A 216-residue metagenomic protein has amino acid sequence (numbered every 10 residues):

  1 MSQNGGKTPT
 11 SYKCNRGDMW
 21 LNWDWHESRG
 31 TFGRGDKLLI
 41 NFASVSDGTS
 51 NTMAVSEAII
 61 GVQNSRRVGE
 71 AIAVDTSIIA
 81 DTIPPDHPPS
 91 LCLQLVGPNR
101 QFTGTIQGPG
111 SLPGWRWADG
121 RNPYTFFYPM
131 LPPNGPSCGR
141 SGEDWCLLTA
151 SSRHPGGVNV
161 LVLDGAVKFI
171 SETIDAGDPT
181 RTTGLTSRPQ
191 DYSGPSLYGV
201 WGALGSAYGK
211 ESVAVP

Functional and structural regions predicted by a protein language model:
M1-M19: Surface-exposed loop and adjacent secondary-structure segments within mature catalytic domains
R16-P216: Hydrophobic alpha-helical interface faces used for helix-helix packing
